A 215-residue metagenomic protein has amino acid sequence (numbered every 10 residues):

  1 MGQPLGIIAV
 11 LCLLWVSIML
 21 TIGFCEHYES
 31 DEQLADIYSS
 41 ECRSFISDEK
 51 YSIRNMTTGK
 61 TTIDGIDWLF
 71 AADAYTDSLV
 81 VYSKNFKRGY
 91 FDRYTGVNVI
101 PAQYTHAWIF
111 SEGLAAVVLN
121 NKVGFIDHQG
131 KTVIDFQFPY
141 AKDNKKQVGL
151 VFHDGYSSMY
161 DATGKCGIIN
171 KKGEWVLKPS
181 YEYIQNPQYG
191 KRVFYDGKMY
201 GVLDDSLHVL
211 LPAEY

Functional and structural regions predicted by a protein language model:
M1-L11: N-terminal Sec-pathway targeting helices
L11-S17: Bacterial N-terminal signal peptides
T21-Y215: Residue-level detector of conserved, function-critical positions
